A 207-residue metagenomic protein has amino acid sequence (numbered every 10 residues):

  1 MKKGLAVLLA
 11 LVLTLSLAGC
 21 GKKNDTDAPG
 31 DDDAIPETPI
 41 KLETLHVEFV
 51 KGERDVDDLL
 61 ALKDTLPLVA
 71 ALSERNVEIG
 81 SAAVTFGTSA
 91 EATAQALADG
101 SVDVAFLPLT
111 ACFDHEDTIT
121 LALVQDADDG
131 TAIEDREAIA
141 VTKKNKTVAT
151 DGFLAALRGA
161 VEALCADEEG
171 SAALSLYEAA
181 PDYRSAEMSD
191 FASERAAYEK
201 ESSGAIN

Functional and structural regions predicted by a protein language model:
M1-L9: Positively charged n-region of N-terminal signal peptides that target proteins for export
L15-G19: C-terminal motif of bacterial Sec signal peptides marking the signal peptidase cleavage site
G21-K23: Bacterial signal peptide processing site
T26-T38: Low-complexity, Pro/Thr/Ser/Glu-rich flexible segments characteristic of extracytoplasmic/periplasmic regions
E37-F113: Extracytoplasmic small-molecule ligand-binding "clamshell" domains of the periplasmic binding protein/Venus flytrap
P39-H46, R54, D58-P67, L157-N207: An extracytoplasmic/periplasmic, membrane-proximal ligand-sensing/linker region
E48-G52, E134-A155, A160: A bilobed periplasmic-binding-protein/Venus flytrap-type ligand-binding module shared by bacterial periplasmic
D114-T131, D135, K144, E201-A205: Ligand-binding "clamshell"
